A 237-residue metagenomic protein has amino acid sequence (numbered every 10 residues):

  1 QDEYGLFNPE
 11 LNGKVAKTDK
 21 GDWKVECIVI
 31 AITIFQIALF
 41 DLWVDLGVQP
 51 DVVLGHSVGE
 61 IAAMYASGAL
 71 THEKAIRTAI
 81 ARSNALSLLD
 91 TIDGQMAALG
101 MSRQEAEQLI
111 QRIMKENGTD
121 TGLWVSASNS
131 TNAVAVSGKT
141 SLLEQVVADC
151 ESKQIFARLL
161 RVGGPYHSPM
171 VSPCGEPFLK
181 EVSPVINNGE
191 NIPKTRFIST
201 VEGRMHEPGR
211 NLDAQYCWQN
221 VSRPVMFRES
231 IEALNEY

Functional and structural regions predicted by a protein language model:
Q1-D120, I155-P165, P169: FabD-like malonyl-/acyl-CoA
L39-L42, A62, A79-R82, V146 (+5 more regions): Structural preference for long, well-ordered alpha-helical segments in enzyme cores
D45-Q49, S130, L234-Y237: Short, surface-exposed connector motifs at secondary-structure boundaries
V53-G55, L123-N129, V134, L159 (+1 more regions): Short beta-strand
D93-M96, T131-A133, A214: Short, solvent-exposed beta-strand edge segments and adjacent coil->beta transition regions
A98, E151-Y237: Acyltransferase
G100, S126-N129, S137, I198-T200: Short beta-strand segments
R103, G138-E144: Helix N-cap motif at beta-to-alpha junctions
